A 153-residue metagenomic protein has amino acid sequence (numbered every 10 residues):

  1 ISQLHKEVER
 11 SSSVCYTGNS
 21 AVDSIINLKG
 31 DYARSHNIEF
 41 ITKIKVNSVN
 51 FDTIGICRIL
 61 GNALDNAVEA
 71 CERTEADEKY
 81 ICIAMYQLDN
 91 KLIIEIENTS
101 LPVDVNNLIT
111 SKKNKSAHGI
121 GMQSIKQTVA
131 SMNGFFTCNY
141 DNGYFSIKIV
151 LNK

Functional and structural regions predicted by a protein language model:
S2-K6, R10, G18-R34: Short beta-to-alpha transition helix within the HATPase_c
V14, F40-L60: Conserved short strand/loop->alpha-helix "switch" segment adjacent to the catalytic nucleotide/phosphoryl-transfer site
T53-A76: Conserved ATP-binding N-box helix of the HATPase_c
E78-N90: Short beta-strand/loop element within the Bergerat-fold HATPase_c
N90-I120: Glycine-rich/acidic phosphate-handling loop/turn and adjacent ATP-lid/helix of nucleotide-binding kinase/ATPase domains
P102, D141-K148: Glycine-rich nucleotide-binding loop
M132-G143: Glycine-rich ATP-binding loops of the HATPase_c
